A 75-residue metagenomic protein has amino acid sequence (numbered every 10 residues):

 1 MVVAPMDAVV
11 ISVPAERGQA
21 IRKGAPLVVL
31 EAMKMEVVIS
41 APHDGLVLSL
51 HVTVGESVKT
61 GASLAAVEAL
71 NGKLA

Functional and structural regions predicted by a protein language model:
M1-A75: Structured functional modules or segments
